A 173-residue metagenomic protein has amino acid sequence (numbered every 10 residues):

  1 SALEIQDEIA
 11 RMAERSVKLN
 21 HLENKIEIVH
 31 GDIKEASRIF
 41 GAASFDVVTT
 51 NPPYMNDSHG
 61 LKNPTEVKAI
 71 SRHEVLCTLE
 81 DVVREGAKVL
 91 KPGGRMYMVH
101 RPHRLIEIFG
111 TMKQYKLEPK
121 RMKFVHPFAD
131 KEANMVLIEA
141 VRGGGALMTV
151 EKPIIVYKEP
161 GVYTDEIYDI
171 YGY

Functional and structural regions predicted by a protein language model:
S1-E4: Conserved SAM-binding motif I beta-strand of class I
E8-E14, L105: Short alpha-helix immediately C-terminal to the canonical SAM-binding loop
A13-D46: S-adenosyl-L-methionine
E14, A42, G60-N63, F109-M112: Short amphipathic alpha-helical segments
S37, S58, I106: Glycine/Thr-rich phosphate-binding loops of Rossmann-like dinucleotide-binding domains
D46-V47, P52-D81: Mobile active-site "lid"/loop adjacent to the S-adenosyl-L-methionine
L76-P127, K131-A133: Conserved Class I SAM-dependent methyltransferase catalytic core
E132-Y173: SAM/dcSAM-binding transferase cores
